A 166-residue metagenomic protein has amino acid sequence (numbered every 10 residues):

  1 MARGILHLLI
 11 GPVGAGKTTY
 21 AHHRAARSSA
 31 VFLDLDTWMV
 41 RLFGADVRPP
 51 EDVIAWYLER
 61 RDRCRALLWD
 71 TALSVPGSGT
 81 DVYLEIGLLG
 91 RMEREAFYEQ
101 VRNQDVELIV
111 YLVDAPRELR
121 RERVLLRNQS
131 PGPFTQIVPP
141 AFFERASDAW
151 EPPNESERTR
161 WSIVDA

Functional and structural regions predicted by a protein language model:
M1, Q100, E144-A166: NTP-dependent small-molecule kinase module
M1-G4, V75: Phosphate-binding P-loop
L9: Hydrophobic anchor at the beta1->P-loop junction of P-loop NTPases
P12-V13: The conserved Walker
G16: Conserved glycine(s) of the Walker
T19-T80: Conserved substrate/cofactor phosphate-moiety recognition/catalytic segment in nucleotide-dependent phosphotransferases
E51, R102-P152: A glycine- and Lys/Arg-enriched "phosphate-lid" helix/loop adjacent to the NTP-binding pocket of small-molecule kinases
E59-L108: Glycine-rich phosphate-binding loop used to anchor ATP phosphates in small-molecule kinases, encompassing both
